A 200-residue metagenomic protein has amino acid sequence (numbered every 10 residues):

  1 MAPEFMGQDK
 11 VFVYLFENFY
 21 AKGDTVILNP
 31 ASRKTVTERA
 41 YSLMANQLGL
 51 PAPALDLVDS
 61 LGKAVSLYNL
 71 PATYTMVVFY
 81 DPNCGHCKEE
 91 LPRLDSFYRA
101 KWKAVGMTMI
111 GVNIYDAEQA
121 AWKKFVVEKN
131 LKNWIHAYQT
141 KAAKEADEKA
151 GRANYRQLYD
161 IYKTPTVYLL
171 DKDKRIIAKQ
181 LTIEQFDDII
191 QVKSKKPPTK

Functional and structural regions predicted by a protein language model:
M1-V65: Oxidative protein folding and maturation machinery
P51, T73, Y162-T164: Short, small/polar residue-rich loop motifs at catalytic or cofactor-binding pockets
V65-L94, T108-I110: Short active-site neighborhood of thiol/selenol oxidoreductases, capturing the structured segment around
F79-D81, V112-Y115, Q139-K141: Active-site-proximal beta-strand/loop segments in catalytic clefts of secreted hydrolases
E89-K129, E145-N154: Structural microenvironment flanking redox-active thiols in thiol-disulfide oxidoreductases
K144-Q191: Thiol/disulfide oxidoreductase modules built on the thioredoxin-like
Q191-K200: Sec-dependent signal peptide cleavage junction
